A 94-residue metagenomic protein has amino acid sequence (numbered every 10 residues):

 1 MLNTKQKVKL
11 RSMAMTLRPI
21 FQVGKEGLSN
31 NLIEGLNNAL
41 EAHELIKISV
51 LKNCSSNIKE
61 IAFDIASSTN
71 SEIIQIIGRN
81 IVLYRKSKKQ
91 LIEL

Functional and structural regions predicted by a protein language model:
M1-L94: Positively charged, polar, low-complexity stretches
